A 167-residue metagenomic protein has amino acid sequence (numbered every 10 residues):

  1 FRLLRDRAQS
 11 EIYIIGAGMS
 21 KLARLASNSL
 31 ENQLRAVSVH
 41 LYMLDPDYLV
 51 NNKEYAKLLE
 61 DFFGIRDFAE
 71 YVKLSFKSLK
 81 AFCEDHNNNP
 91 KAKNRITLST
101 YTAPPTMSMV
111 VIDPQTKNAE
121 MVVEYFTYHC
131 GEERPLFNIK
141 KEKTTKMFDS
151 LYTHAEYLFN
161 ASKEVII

Functional and structural regions predicted by a protein language model:
F1-L59, I139-H154: PLD-like (HKD) phosphodiesterase/transphosphatidyltransferase domain
L4-D6, Q33, P90, Y101 (+2 more regions): A generic structural signal for short, solvent-exposed coil/turn residues that cap or connect secondary-structure
G16, M43-D45, C83, T102 (+1 more regions): Generic secondary-structure microfeatures
R35-V37, A92-I96, A119: Short glycine-/polar-rich loops that comprise or flank the Walker A/P-loop and associated switch/sensor motifs
N52-M107: HKD-type phospholipase D/PLD-like phosphodiesterase module
F76-F82, P105-V110, A155-I167: Short flexible/disordered coil segments
I96-L136: HKD (HxKxxxxD) catalytic microenvironment of the phospholipase D
V122-I167: Signature of lipid phosphatidyltransferase scaffolds
